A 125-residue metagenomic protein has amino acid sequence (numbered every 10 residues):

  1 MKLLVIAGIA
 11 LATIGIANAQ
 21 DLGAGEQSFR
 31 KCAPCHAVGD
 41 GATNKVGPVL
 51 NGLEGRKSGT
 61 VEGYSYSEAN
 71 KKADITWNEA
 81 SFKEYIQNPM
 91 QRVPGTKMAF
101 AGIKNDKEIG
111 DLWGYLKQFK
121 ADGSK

Functional and structural regions predicted by a protein language model:
M1-G8: Sec-dependent signal peptide recognition, specifically the positively charged N-region followed immediately by
I14-I16: N-terminal signal peptide c-region/cleavage motif recognized by signal peptidases
Q20-S65, K71-T76, E84-P94, F119-K125: Periplasmic/extracellular electron-transfer cofactor-ligation site, primarily the c-type cytochrome heme-c attachment
L112-W113: C-terminal structural segments of small proteins and small subunits
